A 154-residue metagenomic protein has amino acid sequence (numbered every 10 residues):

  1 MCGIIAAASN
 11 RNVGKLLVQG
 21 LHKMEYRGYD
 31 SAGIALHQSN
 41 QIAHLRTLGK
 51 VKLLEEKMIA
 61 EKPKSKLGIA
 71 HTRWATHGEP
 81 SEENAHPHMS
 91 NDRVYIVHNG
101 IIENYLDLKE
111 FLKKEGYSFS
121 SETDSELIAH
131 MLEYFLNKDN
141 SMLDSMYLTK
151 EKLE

Functional and structural regions predicted by a protein language model:
M1-E154: Conserved short alpha-helical segments that host acidic/polar catalytic motifs at enzyme active sites
